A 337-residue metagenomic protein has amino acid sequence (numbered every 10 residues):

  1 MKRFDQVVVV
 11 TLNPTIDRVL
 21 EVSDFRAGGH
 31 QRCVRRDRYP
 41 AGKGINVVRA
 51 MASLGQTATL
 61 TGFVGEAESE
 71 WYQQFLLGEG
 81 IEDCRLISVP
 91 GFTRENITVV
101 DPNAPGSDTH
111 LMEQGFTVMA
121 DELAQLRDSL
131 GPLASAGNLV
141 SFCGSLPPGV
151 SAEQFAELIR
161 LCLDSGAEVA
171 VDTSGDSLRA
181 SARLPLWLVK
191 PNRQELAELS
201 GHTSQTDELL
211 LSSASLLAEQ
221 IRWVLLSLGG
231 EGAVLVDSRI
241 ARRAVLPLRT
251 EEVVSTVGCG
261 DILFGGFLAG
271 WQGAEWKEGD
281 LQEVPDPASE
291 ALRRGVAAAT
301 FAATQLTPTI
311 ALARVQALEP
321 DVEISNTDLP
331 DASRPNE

Functional and structural regions predicted by a protein language model:
M1-G28: Positively charged, low-complexity intrinsically disordered leader regions
R32-R94: Substrate-binding N-lobe of the ribokinase-like
R49, E95-V99, G232-V236: Short beta-strand scaffold segments in enzyme catalytic cores
M51, N192, G260: Short, conserved phosphate/pyrophosphate- and ester-handling motifs at nucleotide-, phospho-/glycolipid
S88, T98-A136: Conserved phosphate-binding/catalytic loop of the ribokinase/pfkB sugar-kinase fold
R127, L139-L209: Conserved beta-alpha-beta core of the PfkB/ribokinase-like small-molecule kinase fold
R179, D207-E337: Conserved phosphate-binding/catalytic region of the ribokinase-like
